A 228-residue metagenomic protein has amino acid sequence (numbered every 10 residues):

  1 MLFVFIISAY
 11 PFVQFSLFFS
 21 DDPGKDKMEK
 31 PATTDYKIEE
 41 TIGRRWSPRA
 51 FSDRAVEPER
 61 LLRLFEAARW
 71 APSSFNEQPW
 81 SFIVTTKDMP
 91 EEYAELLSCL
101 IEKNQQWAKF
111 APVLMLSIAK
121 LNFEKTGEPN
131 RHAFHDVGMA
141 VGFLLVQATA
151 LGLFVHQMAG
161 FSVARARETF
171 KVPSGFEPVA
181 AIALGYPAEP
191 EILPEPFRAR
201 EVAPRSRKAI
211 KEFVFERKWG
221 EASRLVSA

Functional and structural regions predicted by a protein language model:
M1-F18: Hydrophobic alpha-helical signal peptides and transmembrane signal-/tail-anchor segments that drive secretory-pathway
F15-A228: Acidic, surface-exposed loops and disordered segments
